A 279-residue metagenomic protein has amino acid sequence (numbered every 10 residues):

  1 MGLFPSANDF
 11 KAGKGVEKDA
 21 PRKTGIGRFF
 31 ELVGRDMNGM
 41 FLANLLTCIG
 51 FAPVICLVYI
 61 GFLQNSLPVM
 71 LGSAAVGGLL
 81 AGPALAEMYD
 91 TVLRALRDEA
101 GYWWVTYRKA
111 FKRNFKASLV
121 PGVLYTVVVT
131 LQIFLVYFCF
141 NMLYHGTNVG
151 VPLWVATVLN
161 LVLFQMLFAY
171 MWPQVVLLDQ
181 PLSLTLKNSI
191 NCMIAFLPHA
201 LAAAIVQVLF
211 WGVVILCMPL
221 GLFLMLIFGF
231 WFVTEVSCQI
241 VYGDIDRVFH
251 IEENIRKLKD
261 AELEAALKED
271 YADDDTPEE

Functional and structural regions predicted by a protein language model:
M1-Y137, N141-L143, G150, L167-A169 (+3 more regions): Helix-coil boundary and N-terminal low-complexity module in membrane systems
P152-F164: Alpha-helical transmembrane segments of multi-pass membrane proteins
